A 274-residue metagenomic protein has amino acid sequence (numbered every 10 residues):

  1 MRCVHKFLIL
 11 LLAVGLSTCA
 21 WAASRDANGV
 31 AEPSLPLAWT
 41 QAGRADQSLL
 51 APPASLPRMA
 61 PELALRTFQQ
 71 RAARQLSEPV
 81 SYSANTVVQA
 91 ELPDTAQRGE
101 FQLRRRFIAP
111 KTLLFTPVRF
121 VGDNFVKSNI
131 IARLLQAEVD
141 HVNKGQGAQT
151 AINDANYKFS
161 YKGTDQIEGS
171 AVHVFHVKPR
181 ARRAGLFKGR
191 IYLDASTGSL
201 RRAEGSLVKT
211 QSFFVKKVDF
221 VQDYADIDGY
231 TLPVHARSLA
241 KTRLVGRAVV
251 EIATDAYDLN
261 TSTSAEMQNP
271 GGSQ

Functional and structural regions predicted by a protein language model:
M1-I9: Bacterial N-terminal signal peptides that target proteins for export
I9-T18: Bacterial N-terminal signal peptides
A20-A22: Juxtamembrane cytosolic interface motif at the C-terminal end of transmembrane helices
R25, G29-K188, A195-S199, V208-V218 (+2 more regions): Structured extracytoplasmic
Y192, V221-D226: Aromatic-rich beta-strand edge motifs centered on tyrosine
A203, V234-S238: Beta-strand-dense domains in secreted/periplasmic systems and polymorphic toxin scaffolds
D226-V234: Short cationic/low-complexity microdomains
